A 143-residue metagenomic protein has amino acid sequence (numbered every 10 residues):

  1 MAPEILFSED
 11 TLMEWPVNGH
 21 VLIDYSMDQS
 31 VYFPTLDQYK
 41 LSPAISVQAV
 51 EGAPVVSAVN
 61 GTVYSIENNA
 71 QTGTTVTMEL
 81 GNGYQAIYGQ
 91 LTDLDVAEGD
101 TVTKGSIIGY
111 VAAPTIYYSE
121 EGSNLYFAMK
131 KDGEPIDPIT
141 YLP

Functional and structural regions predicted by a protein language model:
M1-P16, H20: N-terminal, intrinsically disordered, polar/charged segments of Gram-positive cell-envelope systems that serve as
A2-I5, S26-V56: Short glycine/threonine/proline-enriched tight-turn/helix- or strand-capping micro-motif at secondary-structure
V17, L41-P43, E51, V59 (+3 more regions): Envelope-exposed proteins and targeting segments
V17-V21, A49, A53-V63, V102-G105: Generic structural motif
D24, I66-E67, L94, V111-P114: Residue-level recognition of beta-strand microenvironments
D37, G52-P54, N68-N69, D93 (+1 more regions): Short polar/acidic secondary-structure junctions
S57-T92: Zn2+-dependent peptidoglycan hydrolase active-site motif and core
D100-P143: Conserved, short, structured surface segments that act as functional micro-motifs
